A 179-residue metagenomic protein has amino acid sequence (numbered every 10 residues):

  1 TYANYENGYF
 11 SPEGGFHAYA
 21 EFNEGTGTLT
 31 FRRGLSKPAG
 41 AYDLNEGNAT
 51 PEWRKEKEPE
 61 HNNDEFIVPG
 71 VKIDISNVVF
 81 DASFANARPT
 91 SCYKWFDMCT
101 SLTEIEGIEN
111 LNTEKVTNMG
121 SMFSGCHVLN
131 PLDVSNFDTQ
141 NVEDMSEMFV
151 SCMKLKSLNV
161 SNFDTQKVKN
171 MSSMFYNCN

Functional and structural regions predicted by a protein language model:
T1-G25: Extracellular/surface-exposed low-complexity segments
T1-Y2, I73-A87, T100-T117, H127-E143 (+2 more regions): Structural signature of tandem-repeat unit edges
G8, G15, N45, E58-N62 (+6 more regions): Intrinsically disordered, low-complexity regions of eukaryotic proteins
S11-G14, M171, F175-N179: Short, intrinsically disordered, charge-balanced linker/junction segments flanking boundaries in proteins
A18-F22, M119, M145, M171: Generic structural motif
L29-R33: Short, well-ordered beta-strand segments enriched in hydrophobic/aromatic residues
S36-G120, S124: LRR N-terminal entry segment and analogous cap-like coil->beta motifs
D97-M98, S121-G125, E147-S151, S173-N177: Short beta-strand elements of solenoid repeat domains
